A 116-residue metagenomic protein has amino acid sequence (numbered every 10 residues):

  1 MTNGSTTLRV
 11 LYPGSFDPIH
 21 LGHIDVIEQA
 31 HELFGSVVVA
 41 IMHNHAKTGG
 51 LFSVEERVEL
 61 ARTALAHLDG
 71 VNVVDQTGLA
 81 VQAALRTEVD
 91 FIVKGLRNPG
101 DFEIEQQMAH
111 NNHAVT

Functional and structural regions predicted by a protein language model:
M1-T116: Nucleotidyltransferase catalytic core that binds NTPs
